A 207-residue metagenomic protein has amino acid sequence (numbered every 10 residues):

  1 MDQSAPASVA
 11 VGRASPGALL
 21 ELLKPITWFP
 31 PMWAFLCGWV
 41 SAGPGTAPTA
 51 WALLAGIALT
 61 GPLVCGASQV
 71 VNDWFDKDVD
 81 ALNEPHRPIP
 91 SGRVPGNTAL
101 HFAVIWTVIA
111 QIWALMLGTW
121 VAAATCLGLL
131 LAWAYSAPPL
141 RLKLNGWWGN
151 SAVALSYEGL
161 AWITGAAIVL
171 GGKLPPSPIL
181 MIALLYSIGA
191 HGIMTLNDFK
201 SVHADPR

Functional and structural regions predicted by a protein language model:
M1-R207: Multi-pass alpha-helical membrane architecture of UbiA-family and related isoprenoid/lipid prenyltransferases
